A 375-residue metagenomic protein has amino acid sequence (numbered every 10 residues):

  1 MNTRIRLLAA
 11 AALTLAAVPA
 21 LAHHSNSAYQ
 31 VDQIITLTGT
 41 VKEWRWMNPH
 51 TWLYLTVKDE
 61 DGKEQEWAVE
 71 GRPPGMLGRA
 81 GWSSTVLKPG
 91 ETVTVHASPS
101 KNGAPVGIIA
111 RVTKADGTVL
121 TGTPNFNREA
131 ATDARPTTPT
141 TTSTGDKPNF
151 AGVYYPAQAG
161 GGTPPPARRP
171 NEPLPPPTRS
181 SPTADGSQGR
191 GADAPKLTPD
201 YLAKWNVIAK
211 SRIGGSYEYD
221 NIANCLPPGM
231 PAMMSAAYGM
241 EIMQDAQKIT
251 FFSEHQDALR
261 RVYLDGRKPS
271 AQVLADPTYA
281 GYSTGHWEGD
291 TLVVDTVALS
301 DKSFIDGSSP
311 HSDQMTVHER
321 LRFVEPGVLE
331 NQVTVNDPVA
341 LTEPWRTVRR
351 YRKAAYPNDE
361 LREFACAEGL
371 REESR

Functional and structural regions predicted by a protein language model:
M1-A9: Bacterial N-terminal signal peptides that target proteins for export
L13-L15: Core hydrophobic alpha-helical transmembrane segments of single-pass membrane proteins
A17-P19: N-terminal signal peptide c-region/cleavage motif recognized by signal peptidases
H24-R375: PEST-like low-complexity, intrinsically disordered acidic/proline/serine-rich tracts that flank trafficking/processing
